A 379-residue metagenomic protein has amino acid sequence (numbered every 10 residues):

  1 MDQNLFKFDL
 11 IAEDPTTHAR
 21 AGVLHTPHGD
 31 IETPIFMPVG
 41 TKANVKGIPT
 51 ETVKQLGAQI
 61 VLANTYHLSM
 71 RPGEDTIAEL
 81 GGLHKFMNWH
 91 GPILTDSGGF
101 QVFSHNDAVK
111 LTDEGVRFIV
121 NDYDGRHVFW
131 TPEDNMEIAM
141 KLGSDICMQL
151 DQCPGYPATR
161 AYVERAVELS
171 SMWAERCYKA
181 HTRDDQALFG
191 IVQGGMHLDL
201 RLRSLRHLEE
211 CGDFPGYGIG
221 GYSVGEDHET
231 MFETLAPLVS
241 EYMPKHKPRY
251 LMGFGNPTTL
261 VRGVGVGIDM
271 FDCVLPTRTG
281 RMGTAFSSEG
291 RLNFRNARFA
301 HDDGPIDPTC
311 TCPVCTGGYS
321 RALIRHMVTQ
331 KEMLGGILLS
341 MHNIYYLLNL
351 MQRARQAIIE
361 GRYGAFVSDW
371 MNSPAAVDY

Functional and structural regions predicted by a protein language model:
M1-R183, L292, A297-A300: Non-catalytic, usually N-terminal nucleic-acid engagement modules in DNA/RNA processing proteins
M1-V23, I31-I35, G47, D151-P157 (+1 more regions): C-terminal extensions of enzymes
G29, S170-C177, L208, L238 (+2 more regions): Hydrophobic alpha-helical packing residues
G29, V61, D96, A139 (+5 more regions): Conserved, mostly hydrophobic/aromatic
P38, K42, H67-L68, F100-Q101 (+6 more regions): Short, solvent-exposed loop/turn segments at secondary-structure junctions
D134, I138, R165, L169-R176 (+4 more regions): A non-catalytic, amphipathic alpha-helix used as a structural packing/dimerization or gating element in enzyme scaffolds
G155-T159, E164, G216-S223, M333-G336: Glycine- and acidic
E168, A180-I306: Glycine-rich phosphate/ribose-binding loops and adjacent secondary-structure elements that form binding surfaces
